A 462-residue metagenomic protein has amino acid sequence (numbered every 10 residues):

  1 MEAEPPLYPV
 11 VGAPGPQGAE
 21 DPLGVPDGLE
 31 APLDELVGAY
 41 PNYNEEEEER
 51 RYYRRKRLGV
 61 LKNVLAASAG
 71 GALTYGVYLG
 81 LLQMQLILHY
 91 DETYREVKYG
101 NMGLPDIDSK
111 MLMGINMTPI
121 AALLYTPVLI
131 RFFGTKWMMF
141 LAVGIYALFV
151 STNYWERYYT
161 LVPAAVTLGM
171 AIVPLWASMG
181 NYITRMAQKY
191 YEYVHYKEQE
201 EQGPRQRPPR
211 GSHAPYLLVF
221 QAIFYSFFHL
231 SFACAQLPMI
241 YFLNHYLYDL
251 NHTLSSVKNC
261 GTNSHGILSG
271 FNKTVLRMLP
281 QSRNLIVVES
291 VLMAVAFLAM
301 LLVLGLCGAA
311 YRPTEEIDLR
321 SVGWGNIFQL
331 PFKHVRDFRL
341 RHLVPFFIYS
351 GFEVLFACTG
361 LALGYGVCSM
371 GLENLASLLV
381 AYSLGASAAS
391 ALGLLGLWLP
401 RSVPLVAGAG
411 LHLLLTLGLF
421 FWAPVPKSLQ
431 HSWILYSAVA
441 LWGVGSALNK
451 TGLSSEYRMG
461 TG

Functional and structural regions predicted by a protein language model:
M1-G114, T118-T126, F132, K136 (+3 more regions): Disordered extramembrane loops and terminal tails of multipass alpha-helical membrane proteins
